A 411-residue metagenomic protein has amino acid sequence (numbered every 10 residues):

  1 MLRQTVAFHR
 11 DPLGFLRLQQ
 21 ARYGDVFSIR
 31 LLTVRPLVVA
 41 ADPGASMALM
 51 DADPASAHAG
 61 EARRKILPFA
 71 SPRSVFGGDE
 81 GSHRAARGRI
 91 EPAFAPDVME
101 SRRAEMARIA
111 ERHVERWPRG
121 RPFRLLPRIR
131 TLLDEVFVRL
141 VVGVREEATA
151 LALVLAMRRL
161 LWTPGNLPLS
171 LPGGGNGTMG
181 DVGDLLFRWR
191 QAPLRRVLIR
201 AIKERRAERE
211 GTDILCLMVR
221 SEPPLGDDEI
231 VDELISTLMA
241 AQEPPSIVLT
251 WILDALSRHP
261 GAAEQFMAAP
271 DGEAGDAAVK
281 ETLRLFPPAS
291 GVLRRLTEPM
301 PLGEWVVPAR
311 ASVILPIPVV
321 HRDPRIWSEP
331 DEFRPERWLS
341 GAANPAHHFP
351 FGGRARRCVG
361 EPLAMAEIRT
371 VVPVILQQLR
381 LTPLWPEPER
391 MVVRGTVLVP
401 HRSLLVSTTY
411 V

Functional and structural regions predicted by a protein language model:
M1-P72, F76, G81, A85 (+2 more regions): N-terminal membrane-proximal hinge/A-helix region immediately C-terminal to the signal-anchor transmembrane segment
T5-G24, D271-G303, P324: Conserved cytochrome P450 K-helix E-x-x-R motif and the immediately C-terminal K′/meander segment
F15, A59-A62, S71-E91, V98-A107 (+3 more regions): Cytochrome P450
R30-V38, D97-R108, W117-R139, A148-L155 (+3 more regions): Cytochrome P450
L133, F137, L194-I199, L217-A269 (+6 more regions): Central I-helix of cytochrome P450 enzymes
L155-P223: Cytochrome P450 catalytic core segment centered on helix I
L315-A342: Conserved cytochrome P450 K-helix/beta-meander segment immediately N-terminal to the heme-binding cysteine loop
E361-V397: Cytochrome P450 heme-binding "Cys pocket" and the immediately downstream C-terminal segment
